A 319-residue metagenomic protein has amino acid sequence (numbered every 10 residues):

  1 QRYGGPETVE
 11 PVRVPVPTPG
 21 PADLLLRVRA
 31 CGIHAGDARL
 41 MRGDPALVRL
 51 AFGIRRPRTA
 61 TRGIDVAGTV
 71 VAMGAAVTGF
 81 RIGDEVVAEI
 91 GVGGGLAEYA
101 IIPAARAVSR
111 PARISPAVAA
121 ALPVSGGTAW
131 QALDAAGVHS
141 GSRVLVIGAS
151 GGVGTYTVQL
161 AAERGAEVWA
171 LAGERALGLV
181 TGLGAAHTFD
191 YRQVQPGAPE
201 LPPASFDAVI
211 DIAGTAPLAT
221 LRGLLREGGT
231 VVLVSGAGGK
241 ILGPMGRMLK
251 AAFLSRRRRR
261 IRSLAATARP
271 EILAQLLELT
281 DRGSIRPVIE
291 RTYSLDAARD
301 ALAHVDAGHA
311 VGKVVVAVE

Functional and structural regions predicted by a protein language model:
P15-G32, A46-V92, I212: Glycine-rich beta-strand-centered segment in the early N-terminal region that forms part of a ligand/cofactor-binding
R39, R55, T59-A67, A72 (+1 more regions): NAD(P)H dinucleotide-binding glycine-rich loop of Rossmann-like/cofactor-binding domains, especially the beta1-alpha1
L122-R192: Mid-domain Rossmann-like dinucleotide-binding core that forms the NAD(H)/NADP(H) cofactor-binding site
P199-A208: A short acidic, Gly/Pro-enriched loop at the edge of an enzyme's catalytic core that lines a small-molecule cofactor
I212, A216-I285, V318-E319: Glycine-rich phosphate-binding loop and adjacent beta-alpha segment of Rossmann(oid) nucleotide-cofactor-binding
S284-V288, L302-E319: C-terminal capping/lid region of NAD(P)-dependent oxidoreductase domains
